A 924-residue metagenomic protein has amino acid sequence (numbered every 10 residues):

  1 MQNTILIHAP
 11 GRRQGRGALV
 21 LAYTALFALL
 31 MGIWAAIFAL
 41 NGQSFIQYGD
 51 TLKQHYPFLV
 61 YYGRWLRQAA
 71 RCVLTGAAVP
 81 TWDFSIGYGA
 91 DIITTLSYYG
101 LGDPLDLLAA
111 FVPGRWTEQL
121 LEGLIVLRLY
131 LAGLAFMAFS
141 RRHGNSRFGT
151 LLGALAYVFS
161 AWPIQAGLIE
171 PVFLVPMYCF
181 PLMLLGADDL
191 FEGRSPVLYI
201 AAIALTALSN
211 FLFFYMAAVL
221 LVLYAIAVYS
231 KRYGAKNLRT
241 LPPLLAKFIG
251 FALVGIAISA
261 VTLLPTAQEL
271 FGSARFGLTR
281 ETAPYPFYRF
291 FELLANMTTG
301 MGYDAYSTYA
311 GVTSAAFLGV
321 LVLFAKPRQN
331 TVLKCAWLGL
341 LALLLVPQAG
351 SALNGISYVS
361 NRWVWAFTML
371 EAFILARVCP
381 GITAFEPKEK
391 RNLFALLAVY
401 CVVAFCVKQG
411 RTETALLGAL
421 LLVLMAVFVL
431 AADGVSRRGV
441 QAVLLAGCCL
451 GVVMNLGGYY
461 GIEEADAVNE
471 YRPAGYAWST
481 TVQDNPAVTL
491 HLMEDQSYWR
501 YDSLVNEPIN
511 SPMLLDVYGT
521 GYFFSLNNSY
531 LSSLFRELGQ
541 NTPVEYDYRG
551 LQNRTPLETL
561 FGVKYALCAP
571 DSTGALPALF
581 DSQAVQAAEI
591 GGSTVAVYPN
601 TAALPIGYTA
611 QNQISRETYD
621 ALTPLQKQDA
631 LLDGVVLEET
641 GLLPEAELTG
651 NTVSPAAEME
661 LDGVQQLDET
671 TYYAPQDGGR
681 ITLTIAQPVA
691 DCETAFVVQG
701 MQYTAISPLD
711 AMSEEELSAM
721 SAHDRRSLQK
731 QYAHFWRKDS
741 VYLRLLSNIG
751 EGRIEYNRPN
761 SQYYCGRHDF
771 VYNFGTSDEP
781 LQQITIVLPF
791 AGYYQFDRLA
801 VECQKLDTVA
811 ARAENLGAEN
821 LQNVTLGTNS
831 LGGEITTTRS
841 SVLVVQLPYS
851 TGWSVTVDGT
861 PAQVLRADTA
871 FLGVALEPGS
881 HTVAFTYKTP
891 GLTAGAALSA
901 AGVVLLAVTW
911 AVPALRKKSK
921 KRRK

Functional and structural regions predicted by a protein language model:
M1-F38, P243, K247, L430-A446 (+1 more regions): Start-transfer (signal-anchor) and selected internal transmembrane alpha helices of multi-pass inner/ER membrane
I7, G11-R13, S654-K924: Active-site-proximal, structured, solvent-exposed surfaces of multi-pass membrane proteins that position macromolecular
F27, L129-H143, R147-R232, L244-A267 (+3 more regions): Membrane-embedded helix bundles of polyisoprenyl
L30-G133, L155-M177, L270-R275, T282-Y309 (+2 more regions): Membrane-interface coil-to-helix junctions
K53-Q54, V60-C72, S97, P104 (+4 more regions): Periplasmic/ER-lumenal interhelical loops and adjacent helix-loop junctions in multi-pass membrane proteins
A77, I86-Y88, T94-Y98, L450-Y476 (+7 more regions): Extracytoplasmic/lumenal acceptor-recognition loop(s) of multi-pass membrane glycoenzymes
L105-A109, V517-D629, D633-E660, C692 (+2 more regions): A cross-kingdom signal targeting lumenal/periplasmic-facing segments of multi-pass membrane and secretory-pathway
R194, F213, C335-Q348, A352-T481 (+1 more regions): Contiguous transmembrane helix-bundle modules in multi-pass membrane proteins
